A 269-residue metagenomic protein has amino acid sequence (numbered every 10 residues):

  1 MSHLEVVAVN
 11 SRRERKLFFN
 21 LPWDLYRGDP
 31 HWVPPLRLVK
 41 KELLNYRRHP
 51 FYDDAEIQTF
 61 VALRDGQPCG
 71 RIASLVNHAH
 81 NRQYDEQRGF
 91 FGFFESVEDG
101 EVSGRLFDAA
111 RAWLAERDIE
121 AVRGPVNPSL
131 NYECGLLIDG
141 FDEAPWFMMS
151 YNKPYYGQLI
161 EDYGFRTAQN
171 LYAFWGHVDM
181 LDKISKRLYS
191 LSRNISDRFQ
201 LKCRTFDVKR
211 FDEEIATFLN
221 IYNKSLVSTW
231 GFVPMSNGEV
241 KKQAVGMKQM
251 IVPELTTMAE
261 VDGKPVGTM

Functional and structural regions predicted by a protein language model:
S2-R47, D197-E239, P265-V266: Short amphipathic alpha-helix that is part of the acyltransferase structural core
L4, S150-W230, L255, G267: Acyltransferase donor/substrate-recognition loop-hinge adjacent to the catalytic core
L21, L75, A109, W113 (+4 more regions): Generic, well-ordered alpha-helical scaffold segments in large soluble proteins
L43-R48, E56-F60, L75-N77, R105-A110 (+1 more regions): Short alpha-helical segments and helix-capping/turn motifs at coil-helix boundaries
N45-V61, V245-T257: A short helix-loop-beta-strand connector motif used in the catalytic cores of GNAT acetyltransferases and, in some
T59-V61, Q67-V76, M258, K264-M269: Conserved beta-strand in the GNAT
N81-R166: Acyl-donor binding region in acyl/amide transferases
F232-M269: Long, well-ordered mid-to-C-terminal structural blocks that present hydrophobic/aromatic surfaces
